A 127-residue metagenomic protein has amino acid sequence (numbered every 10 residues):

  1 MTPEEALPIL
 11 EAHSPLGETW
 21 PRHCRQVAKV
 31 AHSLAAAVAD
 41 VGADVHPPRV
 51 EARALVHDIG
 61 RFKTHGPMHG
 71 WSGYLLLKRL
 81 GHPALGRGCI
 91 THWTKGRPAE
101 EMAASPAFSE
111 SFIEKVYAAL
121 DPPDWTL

Functional and structural regions predicted by a protein language model:
M1-T2, P47: A generic short alpha-helical patch detector that favors 3-5-residue windows in or near N-terminal regions
T2-G17: Generic N-terminal amphipathic, Lys/Arg-enriched alpha-helix
L7-E11, A28, H32-A35, G73-K78: Amphipathic alpha-helical segments within well-ordered protein domains
S14, A43-L127: Divalent metal-dependent catalytic cores for phosphoryl transfer on phosphate-bearing substrates
T19-Q26: Short, contiguous, pocket-lining structural segments that sit at or immediately flank catalytic/ligand-binding sites
V38-G42: Inter-helical turn/loop segments and adjacent helix faces that build the functional surface of alpha-helical bundle
